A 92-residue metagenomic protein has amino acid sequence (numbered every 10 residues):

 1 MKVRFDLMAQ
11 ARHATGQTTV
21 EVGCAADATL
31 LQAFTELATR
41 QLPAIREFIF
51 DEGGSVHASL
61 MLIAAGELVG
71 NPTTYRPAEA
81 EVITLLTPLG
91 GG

Functional and structural regions predicted by a protein language model:
M1-G91: Ubiquitin-like/PB1-type beta-grasp interaction modules and other compact soluble beta-rich domains
